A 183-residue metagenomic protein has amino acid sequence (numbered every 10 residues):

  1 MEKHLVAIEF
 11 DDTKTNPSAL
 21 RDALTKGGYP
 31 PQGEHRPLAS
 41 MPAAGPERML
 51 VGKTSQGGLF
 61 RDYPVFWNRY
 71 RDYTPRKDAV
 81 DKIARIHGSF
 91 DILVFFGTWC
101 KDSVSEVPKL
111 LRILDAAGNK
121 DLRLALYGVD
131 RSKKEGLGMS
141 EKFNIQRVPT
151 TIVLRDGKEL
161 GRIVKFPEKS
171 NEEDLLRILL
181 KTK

Functional and structural regions predicted by a protein language model:
M1-A7, D11, T15, V94-T98 (+1 more regions): Thiol-based oxidoreductase modules, predominantly thioredoxin-like and allied folds used for disulfide exchange
M1-E2, E9-F10, K14, A19-K26 (+1 more regions): Intrinsically disordered, low-complexity terminal tails/loops enriched in metal-binding residues
E2-V6, G88, P149: Envelope-exposed proteins and targeting segments
N16-A23, G28-G33, R147, I152-K183: Non-catalytic, surface beta->alpha helical segment in thiol-disulfide oxidoreductase systems
A19, D78, D102-S105, K109 (+2 more regions): Extracytoplasmic/secreted proteins, especially bacterial periplasmic and envelope-associated proteins
L38-H87: N-terminal leader/targeting and pre-domain segments
R85-G128: Mid-length scaffold segments of soluble, non-membrane domains
